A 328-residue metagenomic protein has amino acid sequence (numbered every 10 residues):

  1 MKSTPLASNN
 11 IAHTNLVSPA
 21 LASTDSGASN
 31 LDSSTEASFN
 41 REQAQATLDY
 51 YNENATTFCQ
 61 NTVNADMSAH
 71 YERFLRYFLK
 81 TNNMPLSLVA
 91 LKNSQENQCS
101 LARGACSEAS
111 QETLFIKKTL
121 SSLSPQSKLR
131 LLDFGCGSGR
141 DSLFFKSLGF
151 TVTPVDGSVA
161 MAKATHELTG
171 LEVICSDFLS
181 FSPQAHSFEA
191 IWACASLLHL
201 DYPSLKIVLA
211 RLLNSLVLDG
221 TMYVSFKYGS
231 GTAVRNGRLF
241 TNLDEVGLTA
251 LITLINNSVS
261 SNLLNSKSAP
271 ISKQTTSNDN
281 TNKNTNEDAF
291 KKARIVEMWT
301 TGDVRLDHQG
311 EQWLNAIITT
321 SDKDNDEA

Functional and structural regions predicted by a protein language model:
K2-A7, D32-S124, K128-P183, L200-I207 (+4 more regions): Class I (Rossmann-like) S-adenosyl-L-methionine-dependent methyltransferase catalytic domain, capturing the SAM-binding
L6-I11, L16, L21, S26 (+2 more regions): Intrinsically disordered, low-complexity proline-rich tandem-repeat tracts
E189: Conserved acidic residues
W192: A conserved beta-strand element that flanks and buttresses the S-adenosyl-L-methionine
A195-H199: Short catalytic micro-motifs in class I SAM-dependent methyltransferases
